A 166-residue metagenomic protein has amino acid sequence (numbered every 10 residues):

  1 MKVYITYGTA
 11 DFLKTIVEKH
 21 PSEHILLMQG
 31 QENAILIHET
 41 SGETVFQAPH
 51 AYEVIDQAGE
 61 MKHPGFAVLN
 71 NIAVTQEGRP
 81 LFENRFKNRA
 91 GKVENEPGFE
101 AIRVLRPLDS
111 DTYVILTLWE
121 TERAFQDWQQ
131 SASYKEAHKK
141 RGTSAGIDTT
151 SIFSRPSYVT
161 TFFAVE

Functional and structural regions predicted by a protein language model:
M1-Y7, M28-S41, F66-I72, L105-S131: Short, well-ordered beta-strand segments in beta-rich or mixed alpha/beta enzyme and ligand-binding folds
Y4, G8-F12, I147-D148: Macromolecular interaction modules
T9-P21, E77-A101: Short amphipathic alpha-helical segments
K14-N33, T40-Y52, E94-P97, E122-R155: An amphipathic, aromatic/His-enriched active-site/gating alpha helix that lines ligand/cofactor pockets
V45-E83: Surface-exposed beta-loop interaction hotspot
G59-G65, R155-E166: Short, low-order "capping/linker" segments at domain edges
V74-Q76, T121, F163: Non-catalytic surface loops within mature trypsin-like serine protease
V114-W119, I147-S151, T160-E166: A general structural signal for short secondary-structure boundary/capping elements
